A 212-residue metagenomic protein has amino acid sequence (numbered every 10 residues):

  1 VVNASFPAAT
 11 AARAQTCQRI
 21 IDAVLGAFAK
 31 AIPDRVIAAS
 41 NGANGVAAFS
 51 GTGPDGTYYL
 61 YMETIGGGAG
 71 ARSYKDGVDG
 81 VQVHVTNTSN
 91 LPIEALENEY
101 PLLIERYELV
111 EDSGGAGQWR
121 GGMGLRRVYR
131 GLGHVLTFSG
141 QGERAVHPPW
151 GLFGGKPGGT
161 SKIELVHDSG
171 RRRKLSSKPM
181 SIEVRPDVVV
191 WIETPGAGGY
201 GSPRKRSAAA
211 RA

Functional and structural regions predicted by a protein language model:
V1-A212: Glycine/proline-enriched, intrinsically flexible loops and inter-domain linkers
